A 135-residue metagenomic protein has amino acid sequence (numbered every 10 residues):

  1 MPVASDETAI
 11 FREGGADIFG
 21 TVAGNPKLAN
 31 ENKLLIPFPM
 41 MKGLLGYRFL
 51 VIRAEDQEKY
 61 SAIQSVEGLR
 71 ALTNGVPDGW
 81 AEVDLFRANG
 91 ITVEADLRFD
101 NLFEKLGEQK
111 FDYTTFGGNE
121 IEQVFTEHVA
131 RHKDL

Functional and structural regions predicted by a protein language model:
M1-N30: Extracytoplasmic small-molecule ligand-binding "clamshell" domains of the periplasmic binding protein/Venus flytrap
A4-S5, Y60, F99-D100: Structural motif corresponding to alpha-helix initiation and N-cap regions
F11-R12, E67-R70, R87, G107: Alpha-helix boundary recognition
G15-D17, A71-T73, I91-T92, K110-F111: Loop/turn elements at helix/coil->beta-strand transitions in domains of secreted/extracellular proteins
L28-M40, V124-L135: Ligand-binding "clamshell"
P39-D84: A conserved helix-loop-strand patch within extracytoplasmic ligand-binding domains of the periplasmic binding
D78-L135: Pocket-lining segment of extracytoplasmic ligand-binding domains
